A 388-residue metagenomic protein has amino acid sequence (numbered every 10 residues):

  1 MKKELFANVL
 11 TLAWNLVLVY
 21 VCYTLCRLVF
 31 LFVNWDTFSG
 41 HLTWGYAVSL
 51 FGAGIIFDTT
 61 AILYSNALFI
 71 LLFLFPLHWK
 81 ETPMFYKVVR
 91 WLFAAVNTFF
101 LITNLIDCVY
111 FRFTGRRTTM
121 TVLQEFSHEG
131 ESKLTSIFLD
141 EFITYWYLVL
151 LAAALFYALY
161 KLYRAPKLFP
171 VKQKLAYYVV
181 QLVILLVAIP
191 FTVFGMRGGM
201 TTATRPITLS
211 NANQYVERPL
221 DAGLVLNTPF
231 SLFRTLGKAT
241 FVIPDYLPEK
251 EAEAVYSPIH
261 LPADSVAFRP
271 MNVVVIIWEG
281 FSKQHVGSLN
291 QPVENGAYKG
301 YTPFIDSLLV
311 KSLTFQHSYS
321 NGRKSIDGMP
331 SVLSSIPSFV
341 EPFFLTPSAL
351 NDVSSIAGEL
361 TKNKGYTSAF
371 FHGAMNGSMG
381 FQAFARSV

Functional and structural regions predicted by a protein language model:
K2-L226: Transmembrane and membrane-interface helices of multi-pass, inner-membrane envelope-modifying transferases
G198-V388: Soluble catalytic regions of membrane-associated enzymes that act on cell-envelope and secretory-pathway components
